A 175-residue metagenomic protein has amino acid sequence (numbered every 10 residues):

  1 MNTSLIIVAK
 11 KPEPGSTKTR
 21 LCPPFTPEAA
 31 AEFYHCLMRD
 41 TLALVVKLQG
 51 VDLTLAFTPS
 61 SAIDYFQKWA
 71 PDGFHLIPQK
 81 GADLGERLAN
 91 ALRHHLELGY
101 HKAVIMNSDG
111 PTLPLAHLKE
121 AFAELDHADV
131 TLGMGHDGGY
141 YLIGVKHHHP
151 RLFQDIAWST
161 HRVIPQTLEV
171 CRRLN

Functional and structural regions predicted by a protein language model:
M1-R20: N-terminal nucleotide-binding beta1-loop-alpha1 segment
E13-T19, I63-F66, Y141-L142: Short acidic/His/Gly/Ser-rich catalytic and metal-binding motifs that mark active-site loops of diverse hydrolases
Y34-V51: A short, N-terminal amphipathic alpha-helix
G50-P59: Short beta-strand/loop segment that forms part of the nucleotide-sugar
Y65-K102, T160: Short phosphate-binding loop-to-helix
V104-M106: Short aromatic-hydrophobic micro-motifs that form the base-stacking/packing surface for donor nucleotide recognition
G110-G138: Conserved donor-nucleotide/metal-binding helix-loop-beta segment in metal-dependent transferases, i.e., the alpha-helix
P150-N175: Active-site oxyanion/phosphate-handling segment shared across diverse enzymes
